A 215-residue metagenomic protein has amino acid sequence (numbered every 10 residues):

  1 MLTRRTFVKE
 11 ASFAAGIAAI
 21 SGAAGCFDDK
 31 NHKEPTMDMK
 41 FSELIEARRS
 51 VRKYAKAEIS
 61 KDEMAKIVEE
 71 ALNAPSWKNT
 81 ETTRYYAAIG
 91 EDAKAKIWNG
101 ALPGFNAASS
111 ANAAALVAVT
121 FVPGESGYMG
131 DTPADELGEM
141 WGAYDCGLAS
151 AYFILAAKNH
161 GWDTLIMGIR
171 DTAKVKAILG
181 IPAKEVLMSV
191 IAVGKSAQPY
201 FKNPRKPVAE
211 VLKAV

Functional and structural regions predicted by a protein language model:
M1, A23-E58: C-terminal segment of N-terminal export signals and the immediately downstream linker at the start of the mature
M1-A15: N-terminal secretory signal peptides and thylakoid transit peptides that target proteins across membranes
A19-A24, G161: Hydrophobic membrane-targeting alpha-helices
E43-V51, K56, E125, S189-V215: C-terminal helix-cap and adjacent tail motif
K61-E69, A95: Short amphipathic alpha-helical segments
I67, A71-L72, V117, Y128 (+1 more regions): Small-aliphatic-rich amphipathic alpha-helix that forms the alpha element of a beta-alpha
S76-C146: Glycine/small-residue-rich phosphate/adenosyl-binding loop
A177-A183, Y200-N203: Short proline/glycine-enriched turn/loop segments at secondary-structure junctions
